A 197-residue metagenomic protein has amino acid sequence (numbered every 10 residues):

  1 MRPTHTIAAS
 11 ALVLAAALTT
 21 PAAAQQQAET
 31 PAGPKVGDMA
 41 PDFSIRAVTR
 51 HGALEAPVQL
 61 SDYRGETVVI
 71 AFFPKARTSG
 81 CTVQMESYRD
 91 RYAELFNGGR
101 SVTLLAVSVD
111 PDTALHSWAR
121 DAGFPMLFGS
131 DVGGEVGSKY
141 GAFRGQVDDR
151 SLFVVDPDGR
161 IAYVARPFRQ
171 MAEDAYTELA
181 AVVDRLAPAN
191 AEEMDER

Functional and structural regions predicted by a protein language model:
M1-S10: Bacterial N-terminal signal peptides that target proteins for export
A9-T19: Bacterial N-terminal signal peptides
L18-A47, S61: N-proximal helix/coil linker or "cap" segments that precede and/or mark the start of modular domains
S44-V68: A short beta-strand-turn-helix
E66-V68, F73-R77, P111: Short pre-active-site segment immediately N-terminal to redox-active cysteine/selenocysteine motifs in thiol-based
R77-A122, V132-G137: Structural microenvironment flanking redox-active thiols in thiol-disulfide oxidoreductases
F124-M126, A142-F153: Structural micro-motif
D148-R197: Thiol-/selenol-based redox modules, centered on thioredoxin-like and closely related oxidoreductase domains
